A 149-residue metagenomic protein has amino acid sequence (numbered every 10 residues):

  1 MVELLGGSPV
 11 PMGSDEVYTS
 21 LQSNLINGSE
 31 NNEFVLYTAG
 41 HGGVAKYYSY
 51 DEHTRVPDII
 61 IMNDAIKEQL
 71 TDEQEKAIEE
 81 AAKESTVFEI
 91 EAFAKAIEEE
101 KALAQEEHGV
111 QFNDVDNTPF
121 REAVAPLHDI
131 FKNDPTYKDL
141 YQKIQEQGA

Functional and structural regions predicted by a protein language model:
M1-A149: N-terminal secretory/targeting leader peptides
